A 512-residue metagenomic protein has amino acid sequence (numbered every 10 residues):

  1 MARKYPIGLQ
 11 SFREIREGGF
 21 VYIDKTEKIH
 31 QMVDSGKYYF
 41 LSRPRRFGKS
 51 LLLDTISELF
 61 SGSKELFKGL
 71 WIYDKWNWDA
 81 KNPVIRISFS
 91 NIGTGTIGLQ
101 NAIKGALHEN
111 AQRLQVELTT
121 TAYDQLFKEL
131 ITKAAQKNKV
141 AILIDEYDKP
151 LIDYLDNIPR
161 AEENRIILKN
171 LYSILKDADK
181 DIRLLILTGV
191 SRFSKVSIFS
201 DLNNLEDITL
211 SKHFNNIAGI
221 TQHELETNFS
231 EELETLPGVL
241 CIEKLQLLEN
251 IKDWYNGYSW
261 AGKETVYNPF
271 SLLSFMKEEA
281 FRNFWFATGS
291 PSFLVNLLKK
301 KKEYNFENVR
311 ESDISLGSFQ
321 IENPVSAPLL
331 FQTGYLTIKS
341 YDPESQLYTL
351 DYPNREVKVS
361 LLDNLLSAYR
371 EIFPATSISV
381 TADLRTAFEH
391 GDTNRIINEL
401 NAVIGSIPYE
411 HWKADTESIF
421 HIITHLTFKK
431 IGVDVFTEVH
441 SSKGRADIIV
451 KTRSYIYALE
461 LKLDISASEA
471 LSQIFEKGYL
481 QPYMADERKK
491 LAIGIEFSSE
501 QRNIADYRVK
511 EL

Functional and structural regions predicted by a protein language model:
M1-T416, I431: Phosphate-binding site recognition
R45, R192, T452, K462-I465 (+1 more regions): A short beta-strand motif that forms part of the nucleic acid-binding face of small beta-barrel RNA-binding folds
A134-Q136, T427-R453: Active-site metal-binding core of divalent-cation-utilizing nuclease and nuclease-like domains
A141, Y455-Y457, L491: Structural motif
E162-L168, L463-L480: Mg2+/Mn2+-dependent nuclease catalytic core
S418, I422-L426, S472: Feature representing long, continuous alpha-helical segments
T424, A446-L463, K477: Conserved catalytic cores of phosphodiester-cleaving nucleases, focusing on short active-site segments
P482, R488-L512: Domain-level recognition of nuclease-like catalytic cores that cleave nucleotide substrates
